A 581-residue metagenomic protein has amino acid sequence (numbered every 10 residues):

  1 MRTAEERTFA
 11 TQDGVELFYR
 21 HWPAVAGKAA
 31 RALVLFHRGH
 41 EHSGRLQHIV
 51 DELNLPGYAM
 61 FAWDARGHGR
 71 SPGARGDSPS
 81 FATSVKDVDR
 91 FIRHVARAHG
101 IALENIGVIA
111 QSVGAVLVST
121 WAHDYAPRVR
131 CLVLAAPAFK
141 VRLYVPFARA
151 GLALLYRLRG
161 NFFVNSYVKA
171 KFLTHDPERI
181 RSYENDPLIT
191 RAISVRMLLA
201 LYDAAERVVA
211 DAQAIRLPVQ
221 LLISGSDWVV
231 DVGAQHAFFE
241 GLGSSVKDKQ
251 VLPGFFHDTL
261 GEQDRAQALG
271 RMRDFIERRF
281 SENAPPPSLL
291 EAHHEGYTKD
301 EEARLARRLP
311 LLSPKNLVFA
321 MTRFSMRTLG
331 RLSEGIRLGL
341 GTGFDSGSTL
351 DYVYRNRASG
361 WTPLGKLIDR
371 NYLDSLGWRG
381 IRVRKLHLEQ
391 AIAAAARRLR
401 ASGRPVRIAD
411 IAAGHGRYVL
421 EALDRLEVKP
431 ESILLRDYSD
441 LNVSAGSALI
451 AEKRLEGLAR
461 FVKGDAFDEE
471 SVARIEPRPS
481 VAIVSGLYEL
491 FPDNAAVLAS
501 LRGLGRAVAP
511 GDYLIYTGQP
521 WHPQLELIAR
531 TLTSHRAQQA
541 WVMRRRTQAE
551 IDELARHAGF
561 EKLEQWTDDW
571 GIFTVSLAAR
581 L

Functional and structural regions predicted by a protein language model:
H40-S43, G69-E104, A268: Catalytic nucleophile-loop/oxyanion-hole region of alpha/beta-hydrolase and closely related hydrolase-like folds
V50-G73: Conserved alpha/beta-hydrolase
I215, L221-I223, D227: Short beta-strand/loop motif that positions the catalytic acidic residue of the alpha/beta-hydrolase fold
L217, D231-E240, V497: Short alpha-helix in the alpha/beta-hydrolase fold that links the catalytic acid
Q250-A303: Catalytic active-site module of serine/aspartate enzymes centered on a nucleophile-bearing elbow/loop
S333-A401: Class I SAM-dependent methyltransferase Rossmann-like catalytic core, especially the SAM/SAH-binding loop
S375, Q390-A394, R417, E421 (+5 more regions): Class I (Rossmann-like) S-adenosyl-L-methionine-dependent methyltransferase catalytic domain, capturing the SAM-binding
L498-P510: A short glycine-rich, Lys/Arg-flanked "PGG" loop and its adjoining helix->strand segment in the class I
